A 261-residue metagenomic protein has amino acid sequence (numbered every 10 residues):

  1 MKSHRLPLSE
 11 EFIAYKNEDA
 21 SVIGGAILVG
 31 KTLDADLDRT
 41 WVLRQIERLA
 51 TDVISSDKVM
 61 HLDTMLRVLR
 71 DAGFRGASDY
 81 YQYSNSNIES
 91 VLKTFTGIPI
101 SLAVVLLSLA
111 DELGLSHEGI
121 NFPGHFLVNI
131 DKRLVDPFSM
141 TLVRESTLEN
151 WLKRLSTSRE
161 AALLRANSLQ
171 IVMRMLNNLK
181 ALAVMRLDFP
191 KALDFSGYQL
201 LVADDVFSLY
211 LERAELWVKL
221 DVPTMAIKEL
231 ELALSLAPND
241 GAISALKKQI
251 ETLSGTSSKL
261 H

Functional and structural regions predicted by a protein language model:
M1-H261: A structural boundary/capping signal
